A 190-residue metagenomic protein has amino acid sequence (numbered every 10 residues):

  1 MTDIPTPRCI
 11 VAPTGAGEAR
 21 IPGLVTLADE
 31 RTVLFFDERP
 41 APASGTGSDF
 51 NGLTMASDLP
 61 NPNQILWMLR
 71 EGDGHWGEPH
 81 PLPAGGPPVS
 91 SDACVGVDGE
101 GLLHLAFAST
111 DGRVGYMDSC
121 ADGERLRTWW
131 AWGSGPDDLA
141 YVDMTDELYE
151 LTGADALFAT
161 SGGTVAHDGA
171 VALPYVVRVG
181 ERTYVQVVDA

Functional and structural regions predicted by a protein language model:
M1-A190: Asp-box/BNR beta-propeller blade signature and adjacent active/binding-site loops in extracellular glycan-interacting
